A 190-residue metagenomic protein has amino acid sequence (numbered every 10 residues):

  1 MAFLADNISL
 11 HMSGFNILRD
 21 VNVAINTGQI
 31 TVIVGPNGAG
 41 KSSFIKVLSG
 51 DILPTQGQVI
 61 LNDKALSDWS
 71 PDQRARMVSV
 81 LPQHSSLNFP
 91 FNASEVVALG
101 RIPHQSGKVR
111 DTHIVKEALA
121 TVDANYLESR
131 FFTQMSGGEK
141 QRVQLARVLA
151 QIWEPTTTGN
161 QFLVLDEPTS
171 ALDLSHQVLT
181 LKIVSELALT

Functional and structural regions predicted by a protein language model:
F3-A5, L18-D20: Conserved structural motif at the start of ABC-family nucleotide-binding domains
V34-P36: The feature captures the beta-strand-to-loop junction immediately N-terminal to the Walker
S49: Helix-to-loop junction immediately C-terminal to a conserved catalytic motif
G57-A65: Conserved ABC transporter NBD signature motif
A65-S79, F89: ABC ATPase NBD coupling module
T112-E128: Conserved ABC ATPase "signature" region
F131-M135, E139: Conserved ABC ATPase signature
T157-E167, L172: Catalytic Walker B motif of ABC-type/P-loop ATPase nucleotide-binding domains
